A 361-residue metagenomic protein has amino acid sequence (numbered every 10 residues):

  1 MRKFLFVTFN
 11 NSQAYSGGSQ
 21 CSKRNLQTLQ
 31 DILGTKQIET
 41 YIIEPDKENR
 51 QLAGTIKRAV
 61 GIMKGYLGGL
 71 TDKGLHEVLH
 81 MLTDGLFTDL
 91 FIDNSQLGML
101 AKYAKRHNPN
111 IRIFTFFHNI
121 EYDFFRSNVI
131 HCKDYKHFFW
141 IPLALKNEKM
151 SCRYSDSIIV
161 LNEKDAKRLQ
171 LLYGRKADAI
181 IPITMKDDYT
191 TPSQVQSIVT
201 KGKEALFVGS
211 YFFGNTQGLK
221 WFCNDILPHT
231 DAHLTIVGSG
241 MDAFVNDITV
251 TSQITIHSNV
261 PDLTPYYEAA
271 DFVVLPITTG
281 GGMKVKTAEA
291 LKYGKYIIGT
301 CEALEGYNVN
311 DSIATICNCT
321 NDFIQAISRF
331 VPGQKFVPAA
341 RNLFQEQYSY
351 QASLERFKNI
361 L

Functional and structural regions predicted by a protein language model:
M1-D46, G85: N-terminal subdomain of nucleotide-sugar transferases
C21, Q27, P182-I248, I256-T264 (+1 more regions): Conserved catalytic-core segment of nucleotide-activated headgroup transferases in glycan assembly
L52-K64, F114-K146: Acceptor-binding helix/loop patch of EC 2.4 sugar-transfer enzymes, predominantly nucleotide-sugar-dependent
L79-M99, I111-F114: Short N-terminal targeting/anchoring amphipathic segment
K149, R153-P192: Donor nucleotide-sugar binding/catalytic pocket of nucleotide-sugar-dependent glycosyltransferases
D156, E268-G282, Y293-K295: Acidic donor-binding loop of glycosyltransferase active sites
K286-A290, Y296-T300: Short hydrophobic beta-strand element within catalytic cores of glycosyltransferases and related nucleotide-activated
P332-L361: A charged, aromatic-enriched C-terminal amphipathic alpha-helix characteristic of glycosyltransferases across folds
